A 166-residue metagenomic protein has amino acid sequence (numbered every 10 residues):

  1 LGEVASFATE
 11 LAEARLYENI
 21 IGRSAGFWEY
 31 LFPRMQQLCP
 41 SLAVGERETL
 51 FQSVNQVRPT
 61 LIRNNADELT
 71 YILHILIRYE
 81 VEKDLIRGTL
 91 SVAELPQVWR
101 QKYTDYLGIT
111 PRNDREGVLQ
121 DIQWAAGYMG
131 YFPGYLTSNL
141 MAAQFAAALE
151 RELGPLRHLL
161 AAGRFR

Functional and structural regions predicted by a protein language model:
G2-L90: A conserved active-site cap/scaffold subdomain adjacent to cofactor or substrate pockets
I75, Y79-R166: C-terminal, non-catalytic "cap/extension" segments appended to globular domains
